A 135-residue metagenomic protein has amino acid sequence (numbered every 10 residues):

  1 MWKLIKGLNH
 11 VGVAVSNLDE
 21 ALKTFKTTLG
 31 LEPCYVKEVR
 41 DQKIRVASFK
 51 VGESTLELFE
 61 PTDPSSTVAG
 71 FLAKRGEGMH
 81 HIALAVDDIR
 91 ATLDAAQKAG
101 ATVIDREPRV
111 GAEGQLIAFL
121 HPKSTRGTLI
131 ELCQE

Functional and structural regions predicted by a protein language model:
M1-L22, E77-V86, E135: N-terminal beta-strand motif that seeds the catalytic metal site of vicinal oxygen chelate
M1-L4, A47-K50, L84, L93-E135: Vicinal oxygen chelate
E20, E38-Q42: Short glycine/proline-centered loop/turn elements that form peptide/ligand docking sites
A21-K26, A96: Conserved active-site tyrosine of GNAT-family acetyltransferases
P33-V39, E107-G111: Conserved catalytic-core motifs of GNAT/GCN5-like acyltransferases
C34-Y35, S65-A69: A short, acidic/glycine-rich surface segment
G70-A99: Short, solvent-exposed interaction modules
